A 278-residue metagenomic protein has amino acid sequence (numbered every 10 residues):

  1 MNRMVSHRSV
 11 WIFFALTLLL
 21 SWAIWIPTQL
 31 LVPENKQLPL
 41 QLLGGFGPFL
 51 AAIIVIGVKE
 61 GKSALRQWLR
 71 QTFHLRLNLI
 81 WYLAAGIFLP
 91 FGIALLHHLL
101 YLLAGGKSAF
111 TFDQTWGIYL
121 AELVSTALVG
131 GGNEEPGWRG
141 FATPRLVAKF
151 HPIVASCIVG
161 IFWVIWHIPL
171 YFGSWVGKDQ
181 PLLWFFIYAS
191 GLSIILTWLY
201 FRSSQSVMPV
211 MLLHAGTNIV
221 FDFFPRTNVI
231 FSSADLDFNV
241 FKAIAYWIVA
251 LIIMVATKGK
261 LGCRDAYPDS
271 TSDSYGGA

Functional and structural regions predicted by a protein language model:
N2-M4, I24, T28-A85, L99-T115 (+2 more regions): Membrane-helix interface linkers and caps
R8-S9, K36-G47, F150-V159, S206 (+1 more regions): Membrane-interface starts of transmembrane alpha-helices
V10-W22, G45-F49, Y82-I93, I158-G160 (+1 more regions): Alpha-helical transmembrane segments
L18-I26, P90-L95, I161-L170, A215-F224: Aromatic-anchored segments of alpha-helical transmembrane domains
G57, Q205-M208, L213-A278: C-terminal membrane module of polytopic membrane proteins
A109-V124, S174-I187: Juxtamembrane helix-entry segments on the extracytoplasmic side of multipass membrane proteins
N133-G160, S174, F201-S206: Membrane-interface helix/loop boundary segments of multi-pass membrane proteins
F186-I195: Hydrophobic alpha-helical segments embedded in the membrane of multi-pass proteins
